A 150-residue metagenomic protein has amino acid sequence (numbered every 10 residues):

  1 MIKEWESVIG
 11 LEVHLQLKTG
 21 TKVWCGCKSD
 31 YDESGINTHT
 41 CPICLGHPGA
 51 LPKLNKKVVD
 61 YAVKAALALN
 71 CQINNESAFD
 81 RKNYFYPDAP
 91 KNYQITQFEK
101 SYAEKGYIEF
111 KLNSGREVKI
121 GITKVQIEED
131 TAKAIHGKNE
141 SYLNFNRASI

Functional and structural regions predicted by a protein language model:
M1-I150: Basic, nucleic-acid-interacting segments
